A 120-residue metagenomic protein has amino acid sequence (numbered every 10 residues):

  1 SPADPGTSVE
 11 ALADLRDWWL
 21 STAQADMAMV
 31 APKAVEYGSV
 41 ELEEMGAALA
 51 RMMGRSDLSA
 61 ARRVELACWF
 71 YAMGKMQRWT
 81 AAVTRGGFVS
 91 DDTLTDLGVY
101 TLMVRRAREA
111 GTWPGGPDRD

Functional and structural regions predicted by a protein language model:
S1-D120: Intrinsically disordered, low-complexity regulatory regions that flank transcription factor DNA-binding cores
